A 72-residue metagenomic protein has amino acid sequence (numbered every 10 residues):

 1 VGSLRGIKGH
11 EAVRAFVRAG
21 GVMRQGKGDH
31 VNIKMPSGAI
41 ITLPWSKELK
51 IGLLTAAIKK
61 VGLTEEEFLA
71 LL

Functional and structural regions predicted by a protein language model:
V1-L72: Basic nucleic-acid-binding interfaces
